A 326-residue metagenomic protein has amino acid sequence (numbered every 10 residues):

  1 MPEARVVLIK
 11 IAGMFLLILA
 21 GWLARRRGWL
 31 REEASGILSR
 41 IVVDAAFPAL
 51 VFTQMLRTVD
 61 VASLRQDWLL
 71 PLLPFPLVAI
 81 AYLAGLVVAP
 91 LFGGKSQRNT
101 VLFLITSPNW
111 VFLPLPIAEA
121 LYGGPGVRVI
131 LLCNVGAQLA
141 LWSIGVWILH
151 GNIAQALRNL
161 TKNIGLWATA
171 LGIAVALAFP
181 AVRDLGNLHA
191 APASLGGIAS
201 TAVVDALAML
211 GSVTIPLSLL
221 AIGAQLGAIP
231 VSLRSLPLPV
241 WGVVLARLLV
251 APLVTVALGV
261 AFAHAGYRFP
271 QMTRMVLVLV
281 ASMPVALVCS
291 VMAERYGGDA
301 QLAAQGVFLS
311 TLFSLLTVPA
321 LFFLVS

Functional and structural regions predicted by a protein language model:
M1-S326: Alpha-helical transmembrane segments of multi-pass small-molecule/ion transporters
